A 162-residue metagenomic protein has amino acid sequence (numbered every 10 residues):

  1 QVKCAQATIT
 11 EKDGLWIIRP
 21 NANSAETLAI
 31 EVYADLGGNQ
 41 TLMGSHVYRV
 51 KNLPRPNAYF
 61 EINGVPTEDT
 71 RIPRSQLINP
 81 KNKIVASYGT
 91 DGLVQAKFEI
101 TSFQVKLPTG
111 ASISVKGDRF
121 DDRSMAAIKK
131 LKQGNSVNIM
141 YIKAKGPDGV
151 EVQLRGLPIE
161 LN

Functional and structural regions predicted by a protein language model:
Q1-N162: Beta-strand/loop-dominated core regions that host nucleotide or nucleotide-derived cofactor-binding catalytic loops
